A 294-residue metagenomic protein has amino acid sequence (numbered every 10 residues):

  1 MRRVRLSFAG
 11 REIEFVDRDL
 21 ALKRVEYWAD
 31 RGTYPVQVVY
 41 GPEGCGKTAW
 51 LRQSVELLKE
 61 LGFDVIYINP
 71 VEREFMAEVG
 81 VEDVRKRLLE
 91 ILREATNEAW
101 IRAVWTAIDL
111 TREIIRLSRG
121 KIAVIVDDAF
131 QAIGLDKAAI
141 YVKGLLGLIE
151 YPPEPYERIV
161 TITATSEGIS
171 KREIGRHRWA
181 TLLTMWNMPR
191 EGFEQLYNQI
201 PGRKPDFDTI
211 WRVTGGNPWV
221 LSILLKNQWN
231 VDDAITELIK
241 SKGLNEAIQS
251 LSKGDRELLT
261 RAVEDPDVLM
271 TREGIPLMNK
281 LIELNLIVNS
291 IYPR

Functional and structural regions predicted by a protein language model:
R2-R5, V71, K242-R294: C-terminal leucine-rich, beta-strand-based interaction scaffolds used for sensing/assembly
I13-E26: N-terminal pre-P-loop "Q-motif" helix
T33-Q53: Walker A/P-loop nucleotide-binding motif
E56-V65: Post-Walker A helix-loop "phosphate-sensing" segment adjacent to the P-loop in P-loop NTPases
V65, P70-W100: Conserved NTP-binding/hydrolysis module of P-loop NTPases
R102-I169, E173-R176, P189: Conserved Walker B catalytic segment
T181-F193: Conserved AAA+ ATPase "SRH/arginine-finger" region at the nucleotide-binding site
G202-G254, P276, K280-E283: Amphipathic alpha-helical "lid/sensor" segments that cap RecA-like P-loop NTPase cores
